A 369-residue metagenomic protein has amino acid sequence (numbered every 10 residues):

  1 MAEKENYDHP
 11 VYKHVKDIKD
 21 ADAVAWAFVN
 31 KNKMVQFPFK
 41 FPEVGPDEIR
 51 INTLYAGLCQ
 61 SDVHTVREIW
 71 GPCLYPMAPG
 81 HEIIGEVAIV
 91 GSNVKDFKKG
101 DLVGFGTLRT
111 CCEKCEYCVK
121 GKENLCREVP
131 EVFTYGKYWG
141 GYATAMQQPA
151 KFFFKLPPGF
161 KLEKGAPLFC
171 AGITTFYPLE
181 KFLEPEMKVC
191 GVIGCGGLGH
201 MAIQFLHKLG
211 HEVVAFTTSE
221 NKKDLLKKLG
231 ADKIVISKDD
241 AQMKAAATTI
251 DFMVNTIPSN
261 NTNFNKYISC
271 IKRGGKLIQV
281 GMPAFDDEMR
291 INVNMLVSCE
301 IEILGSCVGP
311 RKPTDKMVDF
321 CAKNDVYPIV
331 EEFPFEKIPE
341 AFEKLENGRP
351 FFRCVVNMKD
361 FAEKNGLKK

Functional and structural regions predicted by a protein language model:
A2-A21, K208, N265, R311-K369: C-terminal hydrophobic helical "lid"/dimerization subdomain of Rossmann-like NAD(P)H-dependent oxidoreductases
P38, C111-I193: NAD(P)H dinucleotide-binding glycine-rich loop of Rossmann-like/cofactor-binding domains, especially the beta1-alpha1
K40-A56, I69-E116, P157-F160: Glycine-rich beta-strand-centered segment in the early N-terminal region that forms part of a ligand/cofactor-binding
G57, G91, L108, D239 (+2 more regions): Short glycine-/small-residue-rich Rossmann-like dinucleotide-binding loops
V189-C195, H207-K266: Adenosine-nucleotide cofactor-binding segment
G199-H200: N-terminal Rossmann-fold NAD(P) dinucleotide-binding loop
L209-H211, P258-I329, M358-K369: Glycine-rich phosphate-binding loop and adjacent beta-alpha segment of Rossmann(oid) nucleotide-cofactor-binding
